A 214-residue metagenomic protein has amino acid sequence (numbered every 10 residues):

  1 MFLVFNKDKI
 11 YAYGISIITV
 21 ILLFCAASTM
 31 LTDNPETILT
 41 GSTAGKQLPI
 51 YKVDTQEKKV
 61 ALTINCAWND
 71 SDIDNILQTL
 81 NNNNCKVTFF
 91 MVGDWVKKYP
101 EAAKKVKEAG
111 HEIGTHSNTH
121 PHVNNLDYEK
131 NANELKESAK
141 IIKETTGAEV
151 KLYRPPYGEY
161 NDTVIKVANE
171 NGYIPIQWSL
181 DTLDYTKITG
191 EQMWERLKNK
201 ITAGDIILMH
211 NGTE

Functional and structural regions predicted by a protein language model:
M1-T63, W68-N83, K98-A102: N-terminal pre-catalytic segment of deacetylase/amide-hydrolase enzymes
K58-V60, D70-D72, L77, N81-E214: Metal-dependent polysaccharide deacetylase catalytic core of the NodB/CE4 family, i.e., the active-site-bearing domain
